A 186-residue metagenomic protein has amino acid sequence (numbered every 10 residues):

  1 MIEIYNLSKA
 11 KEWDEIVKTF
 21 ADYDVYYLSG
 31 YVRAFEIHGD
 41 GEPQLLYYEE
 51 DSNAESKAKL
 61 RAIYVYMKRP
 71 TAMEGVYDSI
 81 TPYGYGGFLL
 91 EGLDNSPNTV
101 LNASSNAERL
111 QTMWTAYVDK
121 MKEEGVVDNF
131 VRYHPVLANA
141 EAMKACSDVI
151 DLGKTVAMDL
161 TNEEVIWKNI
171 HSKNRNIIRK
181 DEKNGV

Functional and structural regions predicted by a protein language model:
M1-I2, S8, E141-V186: Acyltransferase donor/substrate-recognition loop-hinge adjacent to the catalytic core
M1-Y31, K180-V186: Short amphipathic alpha-helix that is part of the acyltransferase structural core
I2, S8, E15-K18, R33-T112 (+1 more regions): Conserved donor-binding loop and adjoining core beta-sheet/short helix segment in diverse acyl/aminoacyl transferases
E12-E15, G30, R109, V165 (+1 more regions): Exposed alpha-helical structural elements
W13, F88, V131, V156 (+1 more regions): A residue-level signal for conserved active-site and pocket-lining positions in enzyme catalytic cores
P43, Y85, V126-D128, G153-T155: Extracellular structured ligand-interaction cores
R69-T71, P135-A138, E163: Short, solvent-exposed loop/turn segments at secondary-structure junctions
A107-L152: Non-catalytic accessory segments adjacent to catalytic cores
